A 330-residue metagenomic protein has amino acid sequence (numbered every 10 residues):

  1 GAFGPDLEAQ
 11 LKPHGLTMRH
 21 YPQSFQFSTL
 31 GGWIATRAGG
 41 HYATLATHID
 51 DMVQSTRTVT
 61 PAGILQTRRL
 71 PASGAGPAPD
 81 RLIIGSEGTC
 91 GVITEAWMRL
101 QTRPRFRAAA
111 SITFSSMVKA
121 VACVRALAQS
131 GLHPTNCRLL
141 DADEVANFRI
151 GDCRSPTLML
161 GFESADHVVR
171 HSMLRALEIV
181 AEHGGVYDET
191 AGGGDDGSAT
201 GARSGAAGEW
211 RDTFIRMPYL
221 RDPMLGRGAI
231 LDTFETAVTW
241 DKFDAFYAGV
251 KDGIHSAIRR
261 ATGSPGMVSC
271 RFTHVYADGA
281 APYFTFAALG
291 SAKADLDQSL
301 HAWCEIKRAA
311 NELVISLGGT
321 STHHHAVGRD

Functional and structural regions predicted by a protein language model:
A2-R138: FAD-binding subdomain of flavoenzyme oxidoreductases
Q23-S24, L140, G193, V327: Residue-level "edge-of-site" marker
G32, T56, A96-M98, L160 (+3 more regions): A structural signal for short, well-ordered beta-strand segments
T102, A108, T113, V121-A309 (+2 more regions): C-terminal substrate-recognition/cap domain of FAD-linked oxidoreductases
T320-V327: Short acidic/histidine-rich active-site segments
D330: Flexible glycine/acidic-rich beta-alpha junction loops that bind and position SAM and/or redox cofactors in anaerobic
